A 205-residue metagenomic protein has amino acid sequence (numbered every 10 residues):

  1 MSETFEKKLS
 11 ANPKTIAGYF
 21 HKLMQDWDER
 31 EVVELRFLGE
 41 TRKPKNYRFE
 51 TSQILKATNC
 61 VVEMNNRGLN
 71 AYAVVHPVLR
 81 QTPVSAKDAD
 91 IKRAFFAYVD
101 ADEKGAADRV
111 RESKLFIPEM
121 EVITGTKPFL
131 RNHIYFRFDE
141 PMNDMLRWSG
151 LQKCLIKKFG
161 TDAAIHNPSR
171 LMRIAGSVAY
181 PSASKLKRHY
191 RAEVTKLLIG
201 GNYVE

Functional and structural regions predicted by a protein language model:
M1, T15, E119-M120, Y190: N-terminal cationic amphipathic segment used for targeting or macromolecule association
M1-F96, R170, V178, K196-I199: DNA replication initiation on ssDNA origins
D26-E29, N59-L69, E112-M120, I156-D162: Structural alpha-beta junctions
R36-L38, D100-D102, T124-T126, G176: Short loop/turn segments at strand-loop or loop-helix junctions that form parts of catalytic or ligand-binding pockets
R42-K43, K127-P128, L186: Intrinsically disordered, low-complexity coil segments
H76-K114, F138-E205: DNA replication initiation modules
V84-A86, P118-G125: N-terminal accessory/precursor segments of enzymes
E121-H133, M172: Short, conserved phosphate-binding/catalytic loop or strand-edge motifs used in phosphoryl-/nucleotidyl-transfer
